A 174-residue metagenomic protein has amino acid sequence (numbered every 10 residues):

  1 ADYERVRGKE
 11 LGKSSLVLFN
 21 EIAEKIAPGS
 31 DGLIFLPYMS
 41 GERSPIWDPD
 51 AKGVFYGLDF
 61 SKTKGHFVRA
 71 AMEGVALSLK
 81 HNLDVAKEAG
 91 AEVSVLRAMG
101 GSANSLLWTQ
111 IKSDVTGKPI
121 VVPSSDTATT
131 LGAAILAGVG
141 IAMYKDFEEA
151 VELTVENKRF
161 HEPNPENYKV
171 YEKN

Functional and structural regions predicted by a protein language model:
A1-N174: Glycine/Thr-rich phosphate-binding loops that ligate phosphate moieties of nucleotide and other phosphorylated ligands
